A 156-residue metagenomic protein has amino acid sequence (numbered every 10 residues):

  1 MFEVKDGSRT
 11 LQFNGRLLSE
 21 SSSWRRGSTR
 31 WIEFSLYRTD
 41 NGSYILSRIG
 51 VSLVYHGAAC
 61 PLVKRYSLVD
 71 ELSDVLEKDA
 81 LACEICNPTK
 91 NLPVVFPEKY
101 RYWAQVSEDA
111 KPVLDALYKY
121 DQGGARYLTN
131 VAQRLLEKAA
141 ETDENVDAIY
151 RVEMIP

Functional and structural regions predicted by a protein language model:
M1-R25: Negatively charged, low-complexity tracts enriched in Asp/Glu with abundant Ser/Thr
T10-Q12, W31, V63, R101: Short, mixed charged/polar active-site loops that provide acid/base catalysis or chelate metal/phosphate cofactors
R16-Y44, G50-V51: Amphipathic, interaction-prone secondary-structure segments
R30, G57-A58, P93-F96: Intrinsically disordered, low-complexity regions enriched in Ser/Pro/Gly/Gln/His and often acidic
Y55-V63: A short, polar/proline- and glycine-enriched secondary-structure boundary/capping micro-motif
D74-P156: Low-complexity intrinsically disordered segments
